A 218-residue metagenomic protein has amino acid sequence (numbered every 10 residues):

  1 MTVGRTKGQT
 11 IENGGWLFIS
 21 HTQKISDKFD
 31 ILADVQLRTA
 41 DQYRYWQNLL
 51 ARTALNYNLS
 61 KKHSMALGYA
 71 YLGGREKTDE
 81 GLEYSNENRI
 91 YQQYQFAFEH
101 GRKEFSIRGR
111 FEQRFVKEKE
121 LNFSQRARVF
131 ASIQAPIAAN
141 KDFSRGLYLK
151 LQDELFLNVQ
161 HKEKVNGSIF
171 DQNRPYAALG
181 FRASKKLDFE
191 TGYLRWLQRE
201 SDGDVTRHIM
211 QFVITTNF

Functional and structural regions predicted by a protein language model:
K7-G68, R75: Start-of-domain marker
I11, D27-K28, K62, E99-E104 (+2 more regions): Short loop/turn motifs that connect adjacent beta-strands in outer-membrane beta-barrel proteins
N13-G15, Q47-L49, N86-I90, L121-V129 (+2 more regions): Residues that define the transmembrane beta-barrel architecture of outer-membrane proteins
I19-Q23, T53-Y57, Q92-F98, V129-A139 (+2 more regions): Residues on the lipid-exposed face of transmembrane beta-strands in outer-membrane beta-barrel proteins
I31-A33, M65-L67, K103-G109, A127-V129 (+3 more regions): Transmembrane beta-strands of outer-membrane beta-barrel proteins
V35-D41, Y69-R75, F98-H100, F111-F115 (+3 more regions): Transmembrane beta-strands of outer-membrane beta-barrel pores
G109-D188, W196: Outer-membrane beta-barrel transmembrane domain signature
A178-F218: Long hydrophobic alpha-helical segments typical of transmembrane helices together with their membrane-interfacial
